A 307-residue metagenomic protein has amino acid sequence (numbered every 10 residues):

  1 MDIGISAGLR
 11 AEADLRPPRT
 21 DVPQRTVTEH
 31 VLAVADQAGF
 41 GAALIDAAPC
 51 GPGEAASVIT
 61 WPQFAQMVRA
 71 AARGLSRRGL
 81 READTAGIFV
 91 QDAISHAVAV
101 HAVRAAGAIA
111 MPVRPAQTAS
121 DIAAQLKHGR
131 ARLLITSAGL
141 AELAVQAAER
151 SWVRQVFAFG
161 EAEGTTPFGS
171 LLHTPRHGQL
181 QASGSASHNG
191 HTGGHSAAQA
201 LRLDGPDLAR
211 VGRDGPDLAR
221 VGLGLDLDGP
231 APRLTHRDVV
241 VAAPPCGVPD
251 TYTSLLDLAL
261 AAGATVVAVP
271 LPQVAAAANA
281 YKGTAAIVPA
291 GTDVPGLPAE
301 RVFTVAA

Functional and structural regions predicted by a protein language model:
M1-R25, N189, P206-L218: Actinobacteria-biased recognition of intrinsically disordered, low-complexity terminal regions
D2-G4, D21-I45: A short N-terminal helical cap/helix-turn-helix that marks the beginning of AMP-binding/adenylate-forming
A43-G79, D84-A93, H101, T118-A123 (+2 more regions): Conserved AMP-binding/adenylate-forming core of the ANL superfamily
G53, L143-H236, D293-A307: ANL superfamily adenylate-forming
Q91-S95, P244-V248: AMP-binding (ANL) adenylation modules
H101-A106, L260-A261: Short hydrophobic alpha-helices that are characteristic scaffold elements of the AMP-binding
A105, I109-T174, Q273-A307: Structural core segment of the AMP-binding/adenylate-forming
D207-D217, D226-V239, C246-R301, A306-A307: Conserved AMP-binding/adenylation subdomain of ANL enzymes
